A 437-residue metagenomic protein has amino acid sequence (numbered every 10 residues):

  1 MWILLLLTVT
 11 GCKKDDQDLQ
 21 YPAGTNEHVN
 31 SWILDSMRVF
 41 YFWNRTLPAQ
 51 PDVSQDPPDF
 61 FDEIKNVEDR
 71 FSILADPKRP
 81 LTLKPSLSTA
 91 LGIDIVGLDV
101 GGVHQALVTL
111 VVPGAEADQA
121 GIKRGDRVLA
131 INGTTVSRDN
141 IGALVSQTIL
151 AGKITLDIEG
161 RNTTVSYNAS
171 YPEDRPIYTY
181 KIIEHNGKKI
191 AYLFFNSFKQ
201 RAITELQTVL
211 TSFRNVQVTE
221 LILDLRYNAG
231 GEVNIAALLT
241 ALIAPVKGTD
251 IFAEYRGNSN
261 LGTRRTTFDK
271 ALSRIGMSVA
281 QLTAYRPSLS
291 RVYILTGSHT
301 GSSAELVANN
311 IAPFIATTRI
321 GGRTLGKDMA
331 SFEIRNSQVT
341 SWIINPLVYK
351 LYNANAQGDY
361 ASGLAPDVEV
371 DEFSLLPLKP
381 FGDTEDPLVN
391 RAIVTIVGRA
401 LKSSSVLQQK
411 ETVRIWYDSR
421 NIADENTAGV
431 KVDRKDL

Functional and structural regions predicted by a protein language model:
M1-I3: Sec-dependent signal peptide recognition, specifically the positively charged N-region followed immediately by
T8-G11: C-terminal motif of bacterial Sec signal peptides marking the signal peptidase cleavage site
K13-Q20: Bacterial lipoprotein signal-peptidase II cleavage site
L19, T25-A106, A151-K153, E159-I177 (+1 more regions): Extended, small/polar residue-biased N-terminal targeting/export presequences and adjacent propeptide/linker tracts
S86-A130, T134-S137, Y192, Q200-E205: PDZ/PDZ-like domain segments forming the peptide/carboxylate-binding groove, activating on the N-terminal beta-strands
S88-A90, V103, A151-K153, K188-I190 (+4 more regions): Extracytoplasmic
A130-V218, V279: C-terminal, low-ordered peptide segments at domain boundaries
E205-T208, S212-F213, E220, A229-L437: C-terminal "post-core" interaction segments
